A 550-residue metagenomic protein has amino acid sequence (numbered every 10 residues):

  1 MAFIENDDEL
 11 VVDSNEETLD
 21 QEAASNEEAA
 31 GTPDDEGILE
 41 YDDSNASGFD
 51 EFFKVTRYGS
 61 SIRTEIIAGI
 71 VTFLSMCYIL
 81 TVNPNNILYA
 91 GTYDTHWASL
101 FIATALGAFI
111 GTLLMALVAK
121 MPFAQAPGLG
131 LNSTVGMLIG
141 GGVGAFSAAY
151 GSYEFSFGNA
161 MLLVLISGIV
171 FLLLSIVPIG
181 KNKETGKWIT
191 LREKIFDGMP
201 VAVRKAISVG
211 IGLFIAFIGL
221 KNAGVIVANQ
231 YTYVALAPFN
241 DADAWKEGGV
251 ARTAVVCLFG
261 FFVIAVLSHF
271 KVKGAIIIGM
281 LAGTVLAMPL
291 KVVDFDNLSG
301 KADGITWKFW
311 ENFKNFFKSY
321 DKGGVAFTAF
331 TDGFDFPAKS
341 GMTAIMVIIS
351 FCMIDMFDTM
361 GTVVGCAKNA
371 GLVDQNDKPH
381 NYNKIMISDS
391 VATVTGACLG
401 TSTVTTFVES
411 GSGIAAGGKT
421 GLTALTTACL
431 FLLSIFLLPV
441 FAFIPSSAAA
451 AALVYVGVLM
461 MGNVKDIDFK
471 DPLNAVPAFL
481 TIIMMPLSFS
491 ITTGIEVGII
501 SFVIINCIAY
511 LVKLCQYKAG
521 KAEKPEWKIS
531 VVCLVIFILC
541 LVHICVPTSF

Functional and structural regions predicted by a protein language model:
F3-E5, L10, G31, D35-F101 (+5 more regions): Helix-loop-helix hairpins and the membrane-proximal interhelical loops of multi-pass alpha-helical transport proteins
L10-A29, P33: N-terminal intrinsically disordered, low-complexity tails
D43-N83, G107-A108, G128-M137, G141-I211 (+1 more regions): Helix-loop-helix junctions within the multi-pass membrane cores of secondary transporters/permeases
L74-Y78, V118-G128, L174-K181, K271-V272 (+4 more regions): Short helix-coil transition sites and intra-membrane helix breaks within transmembrane domains of multi-pass
T95-A105, V201-K205, V250-V255, F334-M346 (+4 more regions): Membrane-interfacial loop-to-helix junctions in multi-pass transporters
H96-G128, N132-G140: Active-site cofactor/substrate anionic-group-binding motifs, chiefly glycine- and Lys/Arg-rich phosphate-binding loops
G111-F123, A265-K271, S350-D358, D389-L399 (+3 more regions): Transmembrane alpha-helix interface/packing and boundary motifs in multi-pass membrane proteins, characterized by
F157-V285, P289, L425-F550: Membrane-embedded alpha-helical modules
